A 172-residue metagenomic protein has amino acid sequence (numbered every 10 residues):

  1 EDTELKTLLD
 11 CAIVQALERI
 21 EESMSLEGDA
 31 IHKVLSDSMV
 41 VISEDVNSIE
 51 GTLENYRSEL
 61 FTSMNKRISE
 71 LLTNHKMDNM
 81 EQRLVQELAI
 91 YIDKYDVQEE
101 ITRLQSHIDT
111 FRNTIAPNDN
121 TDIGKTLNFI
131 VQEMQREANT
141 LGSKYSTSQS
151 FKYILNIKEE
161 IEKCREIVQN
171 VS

Functional and structural regions predicted by a protein language model:
E1-S172: N-terminal intrinsically disordered, cationic/polar leader segments that include organellar targeting peptides
